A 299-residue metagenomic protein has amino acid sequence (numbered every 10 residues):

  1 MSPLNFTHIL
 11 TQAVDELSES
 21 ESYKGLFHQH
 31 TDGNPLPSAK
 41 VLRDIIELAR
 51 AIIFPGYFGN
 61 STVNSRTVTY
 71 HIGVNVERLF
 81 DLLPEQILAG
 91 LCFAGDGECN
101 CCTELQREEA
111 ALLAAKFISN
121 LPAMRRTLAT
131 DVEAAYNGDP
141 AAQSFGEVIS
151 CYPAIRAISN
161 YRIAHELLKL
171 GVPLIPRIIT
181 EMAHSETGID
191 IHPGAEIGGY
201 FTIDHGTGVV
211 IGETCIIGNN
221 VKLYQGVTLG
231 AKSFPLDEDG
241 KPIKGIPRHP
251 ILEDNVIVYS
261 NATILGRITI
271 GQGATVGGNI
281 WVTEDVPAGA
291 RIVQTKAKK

Functional and structural regions predicted by a protein language model:
M1-I178: Terminal amphipathic alpha-helical/low-complexity segments used for targeting or macromolecular assembly
A183-K299: Structural signal for interior beta-strand "rungs" in well-ordered beta-sheet cores of soluble enzyme domains
